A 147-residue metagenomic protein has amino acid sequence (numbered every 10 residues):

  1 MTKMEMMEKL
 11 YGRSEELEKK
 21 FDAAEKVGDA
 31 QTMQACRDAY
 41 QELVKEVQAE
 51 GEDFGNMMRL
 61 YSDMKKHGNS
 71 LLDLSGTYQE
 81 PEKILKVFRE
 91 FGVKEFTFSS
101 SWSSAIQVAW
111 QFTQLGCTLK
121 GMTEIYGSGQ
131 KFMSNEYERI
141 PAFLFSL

Functional and structural regions predicted by a protein language model:
M1-S103: An N-terminal amphipathic alpha-helical segment
D22, S100, W110, E124 (+1 more regions): Generic alpha-helix signal with a bias toward terminal, lower-confidence helices and secondary-structure junctions
Q79, S103, Q107, E138-I140: Short, well-structured alpha-helical interface segments that form or flank functional binding sites
L85-V87, V108, F132-S134: Generic structural signal for short, flexible, solvent-exposed coil/loop and linker residues
F91, F112, E136-E138: A generic structural signal for short, non-catalytic loop/turn and secondary-structure boundary residues
A105-T118: Short, aromatic/basic amphipathic alpha-helical patches
L119-L147: C-terminal edge-of-domain segments
